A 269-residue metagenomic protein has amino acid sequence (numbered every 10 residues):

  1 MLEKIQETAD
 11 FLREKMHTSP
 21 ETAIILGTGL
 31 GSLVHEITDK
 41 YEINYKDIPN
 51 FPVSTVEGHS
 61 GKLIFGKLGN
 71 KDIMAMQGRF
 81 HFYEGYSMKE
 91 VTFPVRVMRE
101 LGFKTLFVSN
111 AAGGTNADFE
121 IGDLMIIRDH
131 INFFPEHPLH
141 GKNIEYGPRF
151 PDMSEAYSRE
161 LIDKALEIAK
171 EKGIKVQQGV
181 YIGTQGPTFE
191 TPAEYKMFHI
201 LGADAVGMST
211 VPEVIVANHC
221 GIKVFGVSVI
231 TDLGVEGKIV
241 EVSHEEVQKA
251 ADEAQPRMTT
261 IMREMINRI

Functional and structural regions predicted by a protein language model:
M1-M153: Metabolite-binding pocket within alpha/beta catalytic cores that recognizes anionic/polar moieties
F11, K15, E160, K164-I174 (+1 more regions): Generic non-transmembrane alpha-helical segments
R99-E100, H199, N218: Non-catalytic positions within long, well-ordered alpha-helices that form the structural scaffold/packing of enzyme
K104-T105, D204, K223: Short acidic/polar active-site loop segments enriched in Thr and Asp
Y146-Y157, G183, Y195, A250-T259 (+1 more regions): Polyanion-binding loop/helix "lid" in catalytic or ligand-binding cores
I162, I168-D204, M262: Active-site/ligand-binding-proximal alpha/beta "capping" segment
M208-E246: Zn-dependent metallopeptidase/amidohydrolase metal-coordination segment
V235-I269: His/Asp/Glu-rich mid-to-C-terminal helical/loop segments that flank catalytic regions of hydrolases
